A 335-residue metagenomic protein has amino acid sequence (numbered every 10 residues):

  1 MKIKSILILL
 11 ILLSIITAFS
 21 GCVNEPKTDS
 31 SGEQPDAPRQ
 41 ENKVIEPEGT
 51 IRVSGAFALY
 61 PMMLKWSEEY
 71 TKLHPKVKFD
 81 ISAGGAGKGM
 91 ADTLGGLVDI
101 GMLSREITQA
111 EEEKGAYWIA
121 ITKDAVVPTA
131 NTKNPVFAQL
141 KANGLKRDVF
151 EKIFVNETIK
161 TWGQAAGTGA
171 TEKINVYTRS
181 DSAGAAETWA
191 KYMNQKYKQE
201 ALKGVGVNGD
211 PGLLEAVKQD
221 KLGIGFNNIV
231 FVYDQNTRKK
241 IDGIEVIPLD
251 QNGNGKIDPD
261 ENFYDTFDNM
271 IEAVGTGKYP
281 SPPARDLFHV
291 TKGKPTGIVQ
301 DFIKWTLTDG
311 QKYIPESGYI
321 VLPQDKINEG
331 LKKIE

Functional and structural regions predicted by a protein language model:
M1-T28: Secretory targeting signatures
C22-L94, L103-I107, E112, I119 (+2 more regions): Exported/periplasmic ABC-transporter solute-binding proteins
L97: Conserved functional loop/turn residues at catalytic and ligand-binding sites
